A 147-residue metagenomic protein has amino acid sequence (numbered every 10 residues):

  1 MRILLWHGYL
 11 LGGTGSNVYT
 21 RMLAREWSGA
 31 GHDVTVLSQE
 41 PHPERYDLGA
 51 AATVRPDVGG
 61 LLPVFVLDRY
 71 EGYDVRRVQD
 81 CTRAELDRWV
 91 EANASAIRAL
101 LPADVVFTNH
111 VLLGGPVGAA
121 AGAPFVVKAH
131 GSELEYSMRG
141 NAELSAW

Functional and structural regions predicted by a protein language model:
M1, H32, D104, A123-P124: A structural micro-motif
M1-P56: N-terminal subdomain of nucleotide-sugar transferases
H7-Y9, C81-T82, H130-Y136: Short, basic, glycine/proline-bearing loop/turn elements
T14-N17, S137-N141: Short, solvent-exposed loop/turn segments at secondary-structure boundaries
T35-L100: A conserved catalytic-core segment of Leloir-type glycosyltransferases
V105-T108, G118-Y136: Active-site proximal beta-strand in glycosyltransferases
N109-L113: Short, solvent-exposed amphipathic helices
A142-W147: Membrane-proximal helix-turn-helix segments that form the acceptor-binding/catalytic region of lipid-linked
